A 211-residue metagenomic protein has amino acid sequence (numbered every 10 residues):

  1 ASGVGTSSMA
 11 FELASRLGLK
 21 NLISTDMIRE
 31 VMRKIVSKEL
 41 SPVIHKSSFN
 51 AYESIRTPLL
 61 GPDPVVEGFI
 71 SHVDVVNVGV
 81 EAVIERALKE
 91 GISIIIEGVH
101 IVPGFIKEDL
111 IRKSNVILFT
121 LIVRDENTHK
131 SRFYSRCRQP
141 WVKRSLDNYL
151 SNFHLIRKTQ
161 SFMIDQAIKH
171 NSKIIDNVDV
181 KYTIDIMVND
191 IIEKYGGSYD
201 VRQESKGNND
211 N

Functional and structural regions predicted by a protein language model:
A1-L17: Glycine-rich phosphate-binding P-loop
L19-I35: Short beta-strand-centered segment that lines the nucleotide-binding/catalytic pocket of NTP-utilizing
L19-K20, R112-I117, H170-S172: Short glycine-/polar-rich loops that comprise or flank the Walker A/P-loop and associated switch/sensor motifs
K20, E90-I96, I117: Loop/turn-to-beta-strand initiation segments
R33-I92: Conserved nucleotide-sensing/catalytic segment adjacent to the nucleotide-binding pocket in NTP-handling enzymes
K38-I44, F49, R112-S114, C137 (+1 more regions): Short, hinge-like loop/turn segments at secondary-structure boundaries
S114-S161: A glycine- and Lys/Arg-enriched "phosphate-lid" helix/loop adjacent to the NTP-binding pocket of small-molecule kinases
S161-N211: NTP-dependent small-molecule kinase module
